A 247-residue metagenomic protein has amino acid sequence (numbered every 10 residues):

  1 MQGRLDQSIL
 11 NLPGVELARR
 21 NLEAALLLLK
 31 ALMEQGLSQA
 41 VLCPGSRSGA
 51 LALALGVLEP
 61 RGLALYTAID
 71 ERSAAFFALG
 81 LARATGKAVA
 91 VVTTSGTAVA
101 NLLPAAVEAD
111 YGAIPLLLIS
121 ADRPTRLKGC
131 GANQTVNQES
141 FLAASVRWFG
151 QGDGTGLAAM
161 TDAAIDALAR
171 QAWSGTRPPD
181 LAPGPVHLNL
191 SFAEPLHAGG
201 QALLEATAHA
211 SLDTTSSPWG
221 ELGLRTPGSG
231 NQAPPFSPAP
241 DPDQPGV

Functional and structural regions predicted by a protein language model:
Q2-V247: N-terminal alpha/beta PP-like core and its mobile active-site loop of ThDP/TPP-dependent enzymes
